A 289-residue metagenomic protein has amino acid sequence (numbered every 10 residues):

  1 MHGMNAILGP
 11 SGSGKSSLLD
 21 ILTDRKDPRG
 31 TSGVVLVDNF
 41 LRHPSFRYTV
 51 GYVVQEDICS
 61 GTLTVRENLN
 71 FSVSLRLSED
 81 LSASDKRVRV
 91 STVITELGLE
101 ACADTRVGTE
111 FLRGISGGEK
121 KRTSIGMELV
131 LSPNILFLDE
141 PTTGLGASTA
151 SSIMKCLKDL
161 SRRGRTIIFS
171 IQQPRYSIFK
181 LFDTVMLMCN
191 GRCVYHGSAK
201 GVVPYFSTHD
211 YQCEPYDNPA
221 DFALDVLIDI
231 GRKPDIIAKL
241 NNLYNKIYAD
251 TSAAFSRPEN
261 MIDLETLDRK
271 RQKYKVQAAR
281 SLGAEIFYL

Functional and structural regions predicted by a protein language model:
M1-G3, P10, V34, N39 (+6 more regions): Topological signature of polytopic alpha-helical transporters
N5, S16-P28: Short, conserved post-Walker A segment of ABC-type ATPase nucleotide-binding domains
S13, H43-S45, E56-E67, D80-L81: Conserved catalytic motifs of ABC-family nucleotide-binding domains
T23-D24, G30-F46, E110: Conserved ABC transporter NBD signature motif
E128-L129: ABC ATPase C-loop
S132: Conserved catalytic motifs of ABC-family nucleotide-binding domains
L136-E140: Catalytic Walker B motif of ABC-type/P-loop ATPase nucleotide-binding domains
A147-S148: Helix N-cap at the start of a conserved alpha-helix in ABC-type nucleotide-binding domains
